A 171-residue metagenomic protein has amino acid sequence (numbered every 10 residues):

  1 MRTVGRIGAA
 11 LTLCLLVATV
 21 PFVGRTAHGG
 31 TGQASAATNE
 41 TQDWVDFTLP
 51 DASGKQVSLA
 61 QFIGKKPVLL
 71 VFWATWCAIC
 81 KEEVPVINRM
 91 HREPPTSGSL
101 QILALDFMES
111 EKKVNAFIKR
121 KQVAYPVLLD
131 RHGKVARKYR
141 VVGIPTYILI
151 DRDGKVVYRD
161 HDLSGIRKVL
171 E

Functional and structural regions predicted by a protein language model:
M1-T12: Bacterial N-terminal signal peptides that target proteins for export
A10-P21: Bacterial N-terminal signal peptides
A27-A60: N-terminal "domain-start" segment that seeds a small globular fold
G64, A116-A124, D130-E171: Thiol/disulfide oxidoreductase modules built on the thioredoxin-like
K65-V68, W73-W76, G143: Short pre-active-site segment immediately N-terminal to redox-active cysteine/selenocysteine motifs in thiol-based
L69-L70, I102, Y147: Hydrophobic beta-strand anchors of alpha/beta hydrolase catalytic cores
F72-R89: Conserved redox-active cysteine motifs that mediate thiol-disulfide chemistry, especially di-cysteine Cys-X(1-2)-Cys
E82, R92-H132, I144: Conserved segment of the thioredoxin-like fold in thiol-based oxidoreductases
